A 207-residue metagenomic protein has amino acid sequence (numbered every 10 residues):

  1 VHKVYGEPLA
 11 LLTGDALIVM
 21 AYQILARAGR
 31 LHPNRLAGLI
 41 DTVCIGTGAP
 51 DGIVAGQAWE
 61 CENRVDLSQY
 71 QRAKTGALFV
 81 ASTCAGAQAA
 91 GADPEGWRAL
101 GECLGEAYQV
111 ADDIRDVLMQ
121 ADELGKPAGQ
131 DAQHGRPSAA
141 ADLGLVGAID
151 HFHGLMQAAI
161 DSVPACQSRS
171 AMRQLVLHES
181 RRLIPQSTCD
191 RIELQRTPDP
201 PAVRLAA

Functional and structural regions predicted by a protein language model:
V1-A207: All-alpha prenyltransferase/terpene-synthase fold signal
